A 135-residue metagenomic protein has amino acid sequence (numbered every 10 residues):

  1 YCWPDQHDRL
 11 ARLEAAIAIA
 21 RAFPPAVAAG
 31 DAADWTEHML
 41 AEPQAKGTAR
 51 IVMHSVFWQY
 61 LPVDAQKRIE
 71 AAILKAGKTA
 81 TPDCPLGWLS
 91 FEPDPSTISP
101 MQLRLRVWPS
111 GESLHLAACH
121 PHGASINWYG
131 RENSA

Functional and structural regions predicted by a protein language model:
Y1-A29, A41-K46, N133-A135: Class I S-adenosyl-L-methionine-dependent methyltransferase module
P25, T48-R50, D83-G87: Residue-level recognition of the N-termini of beta-strands and the immediately preceding loop/turn
G30, H54-S55, L89-F91: Generic beta-strand/beta-sheet core signal
G30-Q44, A72-G77: A short, acidic, amphipathic alpha-helical segment used as a generic capping/interface helix at domain edges
A41, T48-A49, K67, S96: Non-transmembrane, aqueous-exposed alpha-helical and coiled segments at domain scale
R50-V63: A short SAM/SAH-binding and catalytic strip from SAM-dependent methyltransferases
L61-E112: C-terminal substrate-binding/active-site "lid" region of AdoMet-derived donor-dependent transferases
T97-A135: A cross-taxonomic marker for long C-terminal extensions/tails that follow the last structured domain
